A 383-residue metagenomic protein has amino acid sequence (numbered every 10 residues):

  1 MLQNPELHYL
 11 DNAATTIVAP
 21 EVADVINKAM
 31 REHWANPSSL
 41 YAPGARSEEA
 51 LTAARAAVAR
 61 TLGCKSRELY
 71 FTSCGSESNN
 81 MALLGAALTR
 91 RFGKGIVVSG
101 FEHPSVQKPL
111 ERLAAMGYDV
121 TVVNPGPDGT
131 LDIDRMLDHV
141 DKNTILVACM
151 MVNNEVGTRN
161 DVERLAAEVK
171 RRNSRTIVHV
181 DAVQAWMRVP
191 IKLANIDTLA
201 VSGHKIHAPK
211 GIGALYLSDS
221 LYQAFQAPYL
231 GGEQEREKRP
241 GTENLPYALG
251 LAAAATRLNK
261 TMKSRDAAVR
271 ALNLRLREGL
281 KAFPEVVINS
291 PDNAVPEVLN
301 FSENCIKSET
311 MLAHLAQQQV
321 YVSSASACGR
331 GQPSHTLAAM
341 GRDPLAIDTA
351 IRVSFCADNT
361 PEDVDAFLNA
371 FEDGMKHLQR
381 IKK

Functional and structural regions predicted by a protein language model:
M1-K383: Pyridoxal 5′-phosphate
